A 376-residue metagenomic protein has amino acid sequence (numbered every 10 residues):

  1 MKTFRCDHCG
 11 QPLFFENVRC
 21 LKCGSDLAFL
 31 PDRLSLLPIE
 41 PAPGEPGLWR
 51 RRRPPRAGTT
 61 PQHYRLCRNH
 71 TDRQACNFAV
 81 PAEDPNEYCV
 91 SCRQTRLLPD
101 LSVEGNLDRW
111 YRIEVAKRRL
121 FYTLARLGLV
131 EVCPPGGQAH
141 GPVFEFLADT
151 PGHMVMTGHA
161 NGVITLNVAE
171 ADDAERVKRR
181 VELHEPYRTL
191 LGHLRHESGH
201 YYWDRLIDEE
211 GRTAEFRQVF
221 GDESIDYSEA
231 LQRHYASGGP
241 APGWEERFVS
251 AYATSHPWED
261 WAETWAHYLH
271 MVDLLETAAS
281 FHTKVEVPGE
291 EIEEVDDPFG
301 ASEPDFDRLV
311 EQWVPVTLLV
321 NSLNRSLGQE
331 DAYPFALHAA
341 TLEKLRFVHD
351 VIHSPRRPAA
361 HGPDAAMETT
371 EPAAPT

Functional and structural regions predicted by a protein language model:
C6-C9, C20-C23, Y64-C67, C89-C92: Short cysteine-rich clusters marking metal-coordination/redox-active sites
G10-F14, L27, T71-C76, V80 (+1 more regions): Cys/His-rich microdomains that often coordinate metals
Q11, A253-T376: Pan-zinc metallopeptidase signature
C20, R188-D208, A262: Active-site recognition of the HExxH zinc-binding catalytic motif
G24-L34, C92-L101: Short Cys/His-rich micro-motifs in 6-15 aa windows
D100, E104, D108, R112-D173: Auxiliary, metal-adjacent structural segments of Zn-dependent hydrolase domains
A174-L194: Short pre-active-site segment immediately N-terminal to the catalytic Zn-binding motif
W203-E259, T264-L274: Post-HExxH zinc-binding segment in Zn-dependent metallohydrolases
